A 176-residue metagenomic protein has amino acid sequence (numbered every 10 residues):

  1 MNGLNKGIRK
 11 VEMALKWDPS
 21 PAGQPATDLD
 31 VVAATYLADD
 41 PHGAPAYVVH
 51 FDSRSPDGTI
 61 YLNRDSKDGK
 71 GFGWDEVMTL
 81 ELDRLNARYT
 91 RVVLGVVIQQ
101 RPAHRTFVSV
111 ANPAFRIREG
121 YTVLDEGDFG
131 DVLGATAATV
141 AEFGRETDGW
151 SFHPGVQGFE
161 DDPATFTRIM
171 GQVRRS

Functional and structural regions predicted by a protein language model:
M1-S176: Intrinsic-disorder/low-complexity signal
